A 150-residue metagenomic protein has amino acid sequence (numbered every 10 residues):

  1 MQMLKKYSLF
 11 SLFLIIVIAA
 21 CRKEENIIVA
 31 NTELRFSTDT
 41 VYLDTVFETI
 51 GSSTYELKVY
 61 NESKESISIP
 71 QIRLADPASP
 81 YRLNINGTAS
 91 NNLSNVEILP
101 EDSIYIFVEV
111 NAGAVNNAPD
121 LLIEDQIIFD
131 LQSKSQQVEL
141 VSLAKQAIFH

Functional and structural regions predicted by a protein language model:
M1-L9: Bacterial N-terminal signal peptides that target proteins for export
V17-A20: C-terminal motif of bacterial Sec signal peptides marking the signal peptidase cleavage site
R22-T45, G51-S52, E62-E109, A114: Surface-exposed binding patches on compact interaction domains or structured appendages
S52-E56, S103-Y105, S135-E139: Intrinsic-disorder/low-complexity, polar/charged segments enriched in Ser/Thr/Lys/Arg/Asp/Glu/Gln
L57-N61: Beta-strand cores of secreted/periplasmic/IMS beta-sandwich domains, seen most often in copper-related folds
G113-Q146: Terminal connector regions
I148-H150: Primarily marks folded extracellular/lumenal domains of secretory and cell-surface proteins
